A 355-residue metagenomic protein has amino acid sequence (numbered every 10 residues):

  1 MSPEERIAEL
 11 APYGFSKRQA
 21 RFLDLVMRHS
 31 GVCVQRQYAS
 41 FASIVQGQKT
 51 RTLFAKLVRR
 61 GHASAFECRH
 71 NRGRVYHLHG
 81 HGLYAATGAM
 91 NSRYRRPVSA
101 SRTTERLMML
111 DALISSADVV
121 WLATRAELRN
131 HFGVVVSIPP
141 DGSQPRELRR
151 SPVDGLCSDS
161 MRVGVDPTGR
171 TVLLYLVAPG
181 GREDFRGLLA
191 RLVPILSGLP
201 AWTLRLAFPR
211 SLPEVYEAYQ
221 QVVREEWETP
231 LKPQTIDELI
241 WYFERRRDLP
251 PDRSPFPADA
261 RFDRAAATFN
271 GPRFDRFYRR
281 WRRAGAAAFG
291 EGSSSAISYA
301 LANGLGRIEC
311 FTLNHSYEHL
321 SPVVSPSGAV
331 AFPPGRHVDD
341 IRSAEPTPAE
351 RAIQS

Functional and structural regions predicted by a protein language model:
M1-A86: Basic, Lys/Arg-rich alpha-helical nucleic-acid-recognition elements, primarily the DNA-binding modules of transcription
S2, K49, P97, S101-T104 (+3 more regions): Non-membrane alpha-helical secondary structure
V26, F54-V58, A112-V120, L192-L199 (+1 more regions): Hydrophobic, Leu/Ile/Phe/Ala-enriched alpha-helical segments that form helix-helix packing faces
V32, A86, V120-H131, A258-D275: A short, terminal or domain-edge coil/loop segment
V32-V34, A85-Y94, T168-L174, T203: Glycine-rich, often proline-containing surface loops adjacent to acidic residues and nearby aromatics that form
G80-L107: Short, amphipathic alpha-helical interaction segments positioned at domain boundaries
P97-R186: Exposed, interaction-prone assembly regions rather than primary DNA-binding/catalytic cores
P167-S355: C-terminal regulatory/effector modules of DNA-binding transcriptional regulators
